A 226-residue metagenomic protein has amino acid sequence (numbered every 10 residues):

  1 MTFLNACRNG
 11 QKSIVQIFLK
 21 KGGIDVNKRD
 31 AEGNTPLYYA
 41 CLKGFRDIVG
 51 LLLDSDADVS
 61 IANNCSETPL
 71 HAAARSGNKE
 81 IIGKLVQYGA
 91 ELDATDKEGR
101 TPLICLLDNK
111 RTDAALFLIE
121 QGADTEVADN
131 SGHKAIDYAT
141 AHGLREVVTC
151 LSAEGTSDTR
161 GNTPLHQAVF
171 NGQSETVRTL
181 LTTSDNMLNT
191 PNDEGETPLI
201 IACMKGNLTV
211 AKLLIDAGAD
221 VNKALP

Functional and structural regions predicted by a protein language model:
M1-T35, R160-T190: N-terminal segments that cap or nucleate solenoid repeat domains
T2, Q121, N130-H133, D137-N171 (+1 more regions): Ankyrin-repeat-protein effector appendages
N5-G10, Y39-F45, A72-N78, C105-R111 (+3 more regions): Ankyrin repeat A-helix N-terminal signature
I17-I24, G50-D58, G83-A90, L116-D124 (+3 more regions): Ankyrin repeat domain, specifically the short helix-to-loop turn at the C-terminus of the second helix of each repeat
A57-G83, Q87-E91, D96-R100, I104-D108: A generic tandem-repeat structural signature
D93-V127, M204: Ankyrin-repeat and related helical/solenoid repeat scaffolds used for protein-protein interactions
